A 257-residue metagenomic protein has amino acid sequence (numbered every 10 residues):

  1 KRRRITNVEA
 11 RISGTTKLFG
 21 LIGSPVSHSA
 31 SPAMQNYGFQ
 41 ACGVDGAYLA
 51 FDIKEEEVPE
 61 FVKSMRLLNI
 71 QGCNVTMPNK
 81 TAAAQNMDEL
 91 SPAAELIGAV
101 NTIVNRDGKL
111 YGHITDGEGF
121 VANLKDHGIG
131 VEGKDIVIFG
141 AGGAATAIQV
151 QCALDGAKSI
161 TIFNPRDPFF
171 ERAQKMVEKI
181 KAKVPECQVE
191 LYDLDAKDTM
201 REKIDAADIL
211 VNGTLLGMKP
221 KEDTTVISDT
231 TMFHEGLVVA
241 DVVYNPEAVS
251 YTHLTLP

Functional and structural regions predicted by a protein language model:
I12-H127: Phosphate/diphosphate ligand-binding glycine-rich loop within oxidoreductases
P78, T214-L216, V243-Y244: Short glycine-/small-residue-rich Rossmann-like dinucleotide-binding loops
I129-K134: Short helix-loop-beta connector
V137-A182, L191, D198: Glycine-rich phosphate/diphosphate-binding loop of Rossmann-like nucleotide-binding domains
R201-D223: Rossmann-like NAD(P)-binding element
K219-V238: Rossmann-fold NAD(P) dinucleotide-binding segment
M232-Y251: ADP-ribose/adenylate-binding Rossmann-like module
T252-P257: Conserved small/polar residues in nucleotide/adenosyl-binding loops
